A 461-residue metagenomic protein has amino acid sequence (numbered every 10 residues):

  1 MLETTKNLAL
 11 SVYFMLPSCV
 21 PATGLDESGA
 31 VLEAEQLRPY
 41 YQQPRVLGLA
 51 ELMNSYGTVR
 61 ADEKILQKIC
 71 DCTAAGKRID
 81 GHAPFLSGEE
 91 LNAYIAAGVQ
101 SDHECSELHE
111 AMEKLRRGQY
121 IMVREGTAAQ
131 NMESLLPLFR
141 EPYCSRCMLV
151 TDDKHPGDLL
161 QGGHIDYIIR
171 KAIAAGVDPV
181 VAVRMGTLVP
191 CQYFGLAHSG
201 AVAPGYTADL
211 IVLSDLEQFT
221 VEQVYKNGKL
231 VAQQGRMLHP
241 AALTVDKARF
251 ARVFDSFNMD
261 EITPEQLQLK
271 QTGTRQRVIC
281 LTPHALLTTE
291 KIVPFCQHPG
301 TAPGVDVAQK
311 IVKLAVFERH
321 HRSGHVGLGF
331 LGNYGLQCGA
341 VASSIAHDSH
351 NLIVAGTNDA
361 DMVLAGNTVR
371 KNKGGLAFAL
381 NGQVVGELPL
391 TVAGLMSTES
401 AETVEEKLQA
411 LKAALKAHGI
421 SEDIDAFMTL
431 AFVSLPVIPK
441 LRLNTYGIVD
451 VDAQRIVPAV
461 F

Functional and structural regions predicted by a protein language model:
M1-G76, P142, V385-L388: Divalent-metal coordination cores built from histidine and acidic residues
K6, Y41-Q42, T73, I95 (+3 more regions): Alpha-helix boundary recognition
S11-Y13, D80, M148, A377: A structural signal for isolated positions on well-ordered beta-strands in alpha/beta enzyme cores
F14, L149, A355-N358: Residue-level marker for buried hydrophobic side chains located in beta-strands that build the well-ordered beta-sheet
L16, A83, E318: Short beta-strand/turn micro-motifs composed of small residues that flank or help shape donor/cofactor-binding pockets
L47-G186, C191-A201, L210-D215, T220-Q234 (+2 more regions): Active-site core of metal-dependent hydrolases
L160-G176, V180-F461: Active-site microenvironment of metallo-dependent hydrolases
